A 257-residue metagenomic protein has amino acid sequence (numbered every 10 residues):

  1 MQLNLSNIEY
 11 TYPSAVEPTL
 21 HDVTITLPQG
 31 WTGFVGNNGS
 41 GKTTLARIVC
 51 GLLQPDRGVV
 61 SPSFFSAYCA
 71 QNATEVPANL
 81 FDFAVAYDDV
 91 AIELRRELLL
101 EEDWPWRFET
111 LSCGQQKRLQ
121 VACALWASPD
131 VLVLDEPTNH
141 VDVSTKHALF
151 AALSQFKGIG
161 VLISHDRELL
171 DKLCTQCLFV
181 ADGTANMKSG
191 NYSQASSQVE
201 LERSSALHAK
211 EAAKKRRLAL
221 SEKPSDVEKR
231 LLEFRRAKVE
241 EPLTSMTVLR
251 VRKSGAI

Functional and structural regions predicted by a protein language model:
M1-E17, T26, A86-I92, E97-R107 (+2 more regions): Coupling and communication elements adjacent to P-loop NTPase active sites across diverse families
W31-E93, Q176-D182: ABC ATPase nucleotide-binding domain signature region
N38, D135, V141-D142: ABC-family nucleotide-binding domains
L111-R118, V143: ABC ATPase nucleotide-binding domain "signature motif"
V121, L149: Hydrophobic anchor residue at the start of the ABC signature
V131-V133: Walker B motif beta-strand of ABC-family P-loop ATPases
S164-H165: H-loop/switch region of ABC-family ATPase nucleotide-binding domains
